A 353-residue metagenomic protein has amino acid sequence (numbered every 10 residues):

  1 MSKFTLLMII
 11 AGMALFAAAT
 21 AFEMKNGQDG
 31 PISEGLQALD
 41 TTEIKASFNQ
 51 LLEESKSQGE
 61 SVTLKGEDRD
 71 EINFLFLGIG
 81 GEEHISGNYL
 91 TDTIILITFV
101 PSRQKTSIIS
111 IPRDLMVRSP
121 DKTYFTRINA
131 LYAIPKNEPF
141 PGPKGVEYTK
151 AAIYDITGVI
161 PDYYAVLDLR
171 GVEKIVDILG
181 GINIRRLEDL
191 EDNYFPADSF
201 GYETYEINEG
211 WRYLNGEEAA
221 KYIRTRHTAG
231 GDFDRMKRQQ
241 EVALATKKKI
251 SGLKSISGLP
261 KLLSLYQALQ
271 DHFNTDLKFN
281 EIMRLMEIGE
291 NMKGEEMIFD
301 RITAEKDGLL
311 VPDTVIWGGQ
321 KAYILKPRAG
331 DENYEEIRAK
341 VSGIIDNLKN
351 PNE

Functional and structural regions predicted by a protein language model:
F4, A11-G12, F16-E353: Non-catalytic, solvent-exposed segments at the cell envelope interface
